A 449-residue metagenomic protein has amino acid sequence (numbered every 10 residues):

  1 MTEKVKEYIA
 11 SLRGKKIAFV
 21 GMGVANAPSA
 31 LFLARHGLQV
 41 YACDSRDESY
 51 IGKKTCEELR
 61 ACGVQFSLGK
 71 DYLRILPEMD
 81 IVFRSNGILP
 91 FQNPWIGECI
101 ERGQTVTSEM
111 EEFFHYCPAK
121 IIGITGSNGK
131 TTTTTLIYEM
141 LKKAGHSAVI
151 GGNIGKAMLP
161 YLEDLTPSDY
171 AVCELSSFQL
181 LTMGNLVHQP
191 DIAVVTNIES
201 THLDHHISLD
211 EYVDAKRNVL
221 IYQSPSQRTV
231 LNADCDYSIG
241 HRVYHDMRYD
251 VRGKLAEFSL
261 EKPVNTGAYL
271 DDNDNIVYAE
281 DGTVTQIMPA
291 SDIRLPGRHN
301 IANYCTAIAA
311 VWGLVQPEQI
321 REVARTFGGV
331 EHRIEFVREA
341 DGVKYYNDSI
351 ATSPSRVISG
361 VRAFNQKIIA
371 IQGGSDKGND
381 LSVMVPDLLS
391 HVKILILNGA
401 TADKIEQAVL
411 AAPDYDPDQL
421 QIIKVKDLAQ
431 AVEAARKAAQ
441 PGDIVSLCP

Functional and structural regions predicted by a protein language model:
M1-S108, E112: N-terminal leader/targeting and accessory segments in enzymes
Y8-K16, P28-H36, I287-I394: Nucleotide phosphate-binding/pyrophosphate-handling subdomain across enzymes that bind or process nucleotide phosphates
L33, V82, I124, N153 (+12 more regions): Residue-level signal for inorganic ion chemistry
A34-R35, E57, L73-E78, N86-A233 (+2 more regions): Phosphate-binding loop of NTP-binding sites
Q39-D44, V149-I150, E257: Short beta-strand "acidic-cap" motif of Rossmann-like dinucleotide-binding folds
Q39-D47, V230-A233, I371-Q372, H391-A400: Short internal beta-strands
D44, S67-K70, T107-E111, R248-D271 (+4 more regions): Beta-strand->loop->alpha-helix junctions that form or flank phosphate-binding loops in nucleotide-handling enzymes
C56, V383-D443: C-terminal helical cap/extension that packs against the catalytic core of soluble nucleotide-cofactor enzymes
